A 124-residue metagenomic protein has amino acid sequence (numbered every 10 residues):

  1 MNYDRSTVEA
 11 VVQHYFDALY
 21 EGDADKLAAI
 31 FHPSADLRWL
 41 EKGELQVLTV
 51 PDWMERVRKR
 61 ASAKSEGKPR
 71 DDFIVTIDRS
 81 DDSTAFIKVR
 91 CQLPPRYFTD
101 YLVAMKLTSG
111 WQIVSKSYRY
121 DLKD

Functional and structural regions predicted by a protein language model:
M1-P33, L48-D52, K123: Short, low-complexity N-terminal intrinsically disordered segments enriched in polar/charged residues
D4-T7, D36-E41, Q46-Y97: Surface-exposed, charged secondary-structure patches
V8-V12, A85, I113: Hydrophobic aliphatic residue packing
V12, G22, L27, A35-L37 (+3 more regions): N-terminal, helix-rich and Lys/Arg-enriched segments in bacterial and organellar proteins
F31, C91, S117-Y118: Short beta-strand segments enriched in hydrophobic/aromatic residues within well-folded beta-rich domains
P33, D82-S83, S109-G110: Beta-strand-connecting loop/turn residues
Y97-D124: Short beta-strand edge/turn micro-motifs at domain boundaries
